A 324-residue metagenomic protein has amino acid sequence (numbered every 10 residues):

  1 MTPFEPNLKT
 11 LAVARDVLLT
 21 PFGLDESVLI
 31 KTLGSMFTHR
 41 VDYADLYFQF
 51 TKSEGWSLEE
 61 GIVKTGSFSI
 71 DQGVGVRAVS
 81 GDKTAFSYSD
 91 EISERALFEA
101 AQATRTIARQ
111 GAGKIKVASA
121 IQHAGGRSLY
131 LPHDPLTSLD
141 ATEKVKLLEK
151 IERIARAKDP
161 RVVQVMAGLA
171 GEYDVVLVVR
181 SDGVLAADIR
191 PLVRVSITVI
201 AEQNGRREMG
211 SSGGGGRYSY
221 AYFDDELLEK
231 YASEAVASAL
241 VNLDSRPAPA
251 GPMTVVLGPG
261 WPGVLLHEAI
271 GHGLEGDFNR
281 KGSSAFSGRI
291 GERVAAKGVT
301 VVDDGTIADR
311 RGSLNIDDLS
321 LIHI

Functional and structural regions predicted by a protein language model:
M1-I324: Active-site bordering "gate/hinge" segments that shape substrate access to catalytic or cofactor-binding pockets
